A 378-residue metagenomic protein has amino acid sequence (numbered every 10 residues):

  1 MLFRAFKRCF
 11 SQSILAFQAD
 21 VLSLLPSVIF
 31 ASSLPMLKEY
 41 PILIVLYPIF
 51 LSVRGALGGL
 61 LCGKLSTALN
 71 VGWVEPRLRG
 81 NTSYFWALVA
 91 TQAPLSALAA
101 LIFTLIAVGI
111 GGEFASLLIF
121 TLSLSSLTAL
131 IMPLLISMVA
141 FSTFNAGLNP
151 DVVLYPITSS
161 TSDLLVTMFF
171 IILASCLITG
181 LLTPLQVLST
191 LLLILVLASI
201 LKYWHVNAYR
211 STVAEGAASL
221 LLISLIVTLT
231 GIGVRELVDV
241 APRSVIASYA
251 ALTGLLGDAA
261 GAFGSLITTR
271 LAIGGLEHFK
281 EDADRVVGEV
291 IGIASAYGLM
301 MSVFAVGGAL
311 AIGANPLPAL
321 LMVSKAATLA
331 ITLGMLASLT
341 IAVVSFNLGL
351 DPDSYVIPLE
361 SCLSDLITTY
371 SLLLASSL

Functional and structural regions predicted by a protein language model:
S11-F30, L222-T230: The first (N-terminal) embedded transmembrane alpha-helix
F17, I44-A56, F85, V89-A93 (+8 more regions): Transmembrane helix-bundle signature of multi-pass membrane transporters/permeases
F30-Y47, L237-Y249: Interfacial/gating helices of multi-pass transporter permease domains
L60-L78, I136-P156, V240-R243, A262-K280 (+1 more regions): Juxtamembrane helix-loop transition segments at the membrane interface in multi-pass membrane proteins
L61-I110, A260-I312: Helix-loop-helix junctions within the multi-pass membrane cores of secondary transporters/permeases
F114-I119, S123-L127, I131-V166, F170 (+3 more regions): Membrane-interface helix-loop-helix junctions at boundaries between adjacent transmembrane segments
F120-M132, L182-L195, V323, A330-I331: Structural signature of hydrophobic alpha-helical transmembrane segments
V213-K280: Transmembrane helical segments that form the transport core of multi-pass membrane transport proteins
